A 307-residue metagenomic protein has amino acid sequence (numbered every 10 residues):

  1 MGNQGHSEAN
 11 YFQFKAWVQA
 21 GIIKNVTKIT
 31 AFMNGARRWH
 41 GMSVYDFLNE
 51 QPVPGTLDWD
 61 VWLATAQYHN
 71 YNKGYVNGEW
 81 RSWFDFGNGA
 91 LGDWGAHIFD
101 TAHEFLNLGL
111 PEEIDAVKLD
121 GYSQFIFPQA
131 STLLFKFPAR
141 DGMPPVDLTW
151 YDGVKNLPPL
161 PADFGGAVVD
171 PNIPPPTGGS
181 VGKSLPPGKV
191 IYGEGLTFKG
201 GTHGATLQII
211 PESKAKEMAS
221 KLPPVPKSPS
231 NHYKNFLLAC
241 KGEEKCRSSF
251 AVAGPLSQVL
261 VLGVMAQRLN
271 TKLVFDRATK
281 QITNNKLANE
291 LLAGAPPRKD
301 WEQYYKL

Functional and structural regions predicted by a protein language model:
M1-S7: Beta-strand-loop-alpha-helix segment that lines the small-molecule cofactor/substrate pocket of alpha/beta enzymes
E8-A16: Glycine-/Pro-rich loop/turn segments that contact NAD(P) or position catalytic residues in Rossmann-like domains
F12-Q13, N25, T30-A36, H40-Q208 (+2 more regions): Contiguous beta-strand/loop segments that form the cofactor/metal-binding neighborhood of enzyme cores
